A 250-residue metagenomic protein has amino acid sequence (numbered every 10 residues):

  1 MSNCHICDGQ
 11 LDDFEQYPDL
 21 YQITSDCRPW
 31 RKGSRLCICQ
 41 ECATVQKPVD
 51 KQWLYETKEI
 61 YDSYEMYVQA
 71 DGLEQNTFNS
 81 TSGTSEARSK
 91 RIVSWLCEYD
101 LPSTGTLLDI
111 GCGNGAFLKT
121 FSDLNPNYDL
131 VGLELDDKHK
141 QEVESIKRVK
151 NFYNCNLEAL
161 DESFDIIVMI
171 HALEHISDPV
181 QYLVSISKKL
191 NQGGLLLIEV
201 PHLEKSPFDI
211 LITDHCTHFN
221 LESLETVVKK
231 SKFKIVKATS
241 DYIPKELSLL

Functional and structural regions predicted by a protein language model:
M1-E162, I166-I170, V180-L183, T239 (+1 more regions): Conserved N-terminal segment of class I S-adenosyl-L-methionine
P18-Q22, L197-V227: Short, glycine-/aromatic-enriched active-site segment of Class I SAM-dependent methyltransferases
P102, S177, N191: Short conserved AdoMet
H171-H175: A short His-aromatic
I176-P179, L183, L221: Nucleotide-sugar-dependent glycosyltransferases with a strong bias toward membrane-associated enzymes that transfer
V180-L195: A short glycine-rich, Lys/Arg-flanked "PGG" loop and its adjoining helix->strand segment in the class I
T226-S231, V236-L250: Rossmann-like AdoMet/SAM-dependent catalytic core
